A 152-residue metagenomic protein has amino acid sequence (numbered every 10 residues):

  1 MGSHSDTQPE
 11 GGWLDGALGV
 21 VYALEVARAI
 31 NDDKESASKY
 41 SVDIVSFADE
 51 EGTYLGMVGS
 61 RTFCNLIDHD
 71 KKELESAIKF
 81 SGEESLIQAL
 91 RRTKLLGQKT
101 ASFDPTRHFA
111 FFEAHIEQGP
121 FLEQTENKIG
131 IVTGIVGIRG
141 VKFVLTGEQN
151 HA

Functional and structural regions predicted by a protein language model:
M1-H4, E10-E51, V141-L145: Alpha-helical metal-binding/catalytic segments enriched in His/Glu/Asp
D6, D49-A152: Midchain, well-structured core segments that form catalytic/ion-binding scaffolds
